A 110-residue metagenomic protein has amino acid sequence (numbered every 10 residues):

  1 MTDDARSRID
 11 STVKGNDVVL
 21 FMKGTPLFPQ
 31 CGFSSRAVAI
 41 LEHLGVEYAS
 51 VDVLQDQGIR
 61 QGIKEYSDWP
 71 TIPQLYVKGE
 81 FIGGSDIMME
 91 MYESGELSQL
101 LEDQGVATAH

Functional and structural regions predicted by a protein language model:
M1-D4: Short gly/ser/thr-rich secondary-structure transition/capping motifs
S7, R60-E65: TIR-domain catalytic/interaction hotspot
D10-E47: Local sequence-structure signature of Cys/Sec-based thiol-disulfide redox active-site neighborhoods
F21, Q74-K78: Acidic beta-strand-to-loop metal/phosphate-binding motif
E42-Q61: Thiol-based oxidoreductase modules, predominantly thioredoxin-like and allied folds used for disulfide exchange
E65-T71: Thiol/disulfide oxidoreductase modules built on the thioredoxin-like
V77-T108: Non-catalytic, surface beta->alpha helical segment in thiol-disulfide oxidoreductase systems
